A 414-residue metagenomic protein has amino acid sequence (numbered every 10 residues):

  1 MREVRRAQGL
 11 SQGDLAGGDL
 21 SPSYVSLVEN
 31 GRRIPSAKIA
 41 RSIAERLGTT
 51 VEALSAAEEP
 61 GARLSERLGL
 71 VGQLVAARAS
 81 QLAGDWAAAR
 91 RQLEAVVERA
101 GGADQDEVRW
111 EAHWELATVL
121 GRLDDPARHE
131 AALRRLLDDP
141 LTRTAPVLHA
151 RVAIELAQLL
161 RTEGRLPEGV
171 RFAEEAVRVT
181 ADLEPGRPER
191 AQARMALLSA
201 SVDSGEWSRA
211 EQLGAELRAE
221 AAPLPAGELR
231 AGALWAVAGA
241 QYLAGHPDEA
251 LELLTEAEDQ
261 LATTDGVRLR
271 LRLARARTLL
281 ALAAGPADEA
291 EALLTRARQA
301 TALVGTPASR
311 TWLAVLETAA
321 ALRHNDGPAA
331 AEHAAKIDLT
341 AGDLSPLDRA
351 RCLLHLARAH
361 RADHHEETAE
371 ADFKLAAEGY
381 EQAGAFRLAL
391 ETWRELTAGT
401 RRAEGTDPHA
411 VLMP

Functional and structural regions predicted by a protein language model:
R2-A7, S11-G13, P22, N30-S36 (+3 more regions): C-terminal non-catalytic interaction modules
S36-A53, G399: DNA major-groove recognition helix of helix-turn-helix/homeodomain DNA-binding modules
E59, E94-G101, R134-T142, E174-P185 (+5 more regions): Amphipathic alpha-helical segments of tetratricopeptide repeats
L64-G69, D104-E111, T144-E155, E184-A196 (+5 more regions): Alpha-solenoid helical repeat architecture
L68-A103, V119-R122, T162: Alpha-helical segment of the N-proximal tetratricopeptide repeat
